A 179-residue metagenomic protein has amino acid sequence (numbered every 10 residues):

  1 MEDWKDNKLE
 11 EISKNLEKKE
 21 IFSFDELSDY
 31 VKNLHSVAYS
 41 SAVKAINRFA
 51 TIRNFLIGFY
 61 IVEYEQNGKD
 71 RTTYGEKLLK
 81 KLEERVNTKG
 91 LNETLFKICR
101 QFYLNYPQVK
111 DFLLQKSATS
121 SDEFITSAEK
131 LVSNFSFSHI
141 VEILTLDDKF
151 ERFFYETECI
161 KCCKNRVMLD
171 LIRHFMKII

Functional and structural regions predicted by a protein language model:
M1-I179: Basic, low-complexity intrinsically disordered segments
